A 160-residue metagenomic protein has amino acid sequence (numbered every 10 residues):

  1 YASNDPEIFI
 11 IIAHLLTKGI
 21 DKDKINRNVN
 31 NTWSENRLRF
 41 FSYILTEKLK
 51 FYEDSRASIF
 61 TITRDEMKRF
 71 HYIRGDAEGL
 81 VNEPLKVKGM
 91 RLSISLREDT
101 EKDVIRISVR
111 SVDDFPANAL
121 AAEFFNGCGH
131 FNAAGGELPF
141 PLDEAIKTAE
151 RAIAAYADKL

Functional and structural regions predicted by a protein language model:
Y1-F124, G129-L160: Hydrophobic helix-and-loop "lid/oligomerization" segment in the mid-to-C-terminal part of catalytic domains
